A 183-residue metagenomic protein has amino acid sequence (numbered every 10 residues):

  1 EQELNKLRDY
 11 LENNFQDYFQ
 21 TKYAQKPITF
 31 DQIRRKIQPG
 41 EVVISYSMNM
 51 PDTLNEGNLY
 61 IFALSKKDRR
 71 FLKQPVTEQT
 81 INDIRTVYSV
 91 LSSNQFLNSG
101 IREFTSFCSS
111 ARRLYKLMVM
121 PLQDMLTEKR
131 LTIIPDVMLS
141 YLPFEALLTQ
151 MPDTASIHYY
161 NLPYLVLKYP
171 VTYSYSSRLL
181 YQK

Functional and structural regions predicted by a protein language model:
E1-Y60, Y160-Q182: Conserved, charged/glycine-enriched, solvent-exposed linker/hinge segments that sit just outside catalytic
K6, N55-L131, D136, A146-K183: Peri-functional-center coupling elements
F19-K22, K26-T29, I33, D83 (+4 more regions): Charge-rich, low-complexity amphipathic helices in intrinsically disordered tails/linkers adjacent to domains
N49-D52, V137-Y141: Solvent-exposed loop/turn segments at secondary-structure junctions within structured extracellular/periplasmic domains
